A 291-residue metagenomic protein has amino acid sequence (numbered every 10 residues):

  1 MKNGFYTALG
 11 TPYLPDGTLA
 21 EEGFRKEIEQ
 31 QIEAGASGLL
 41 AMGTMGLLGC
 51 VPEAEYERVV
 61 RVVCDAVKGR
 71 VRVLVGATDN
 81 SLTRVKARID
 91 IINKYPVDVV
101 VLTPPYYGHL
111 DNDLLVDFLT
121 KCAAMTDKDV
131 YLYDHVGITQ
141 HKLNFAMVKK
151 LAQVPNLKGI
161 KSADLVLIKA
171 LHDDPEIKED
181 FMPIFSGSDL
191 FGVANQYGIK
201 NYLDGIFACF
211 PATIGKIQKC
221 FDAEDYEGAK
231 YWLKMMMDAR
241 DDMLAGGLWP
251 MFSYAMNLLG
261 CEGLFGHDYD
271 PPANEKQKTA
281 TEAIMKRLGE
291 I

Functional and structural regions predicted by a protein language model:
K2-K142: Active-site beta->alpha loop and helix N-cap motifs at the rims of alpha/beta catalytic domains
Y6-P12, A34-A36, Q196-I206, F210-I291: C-terminal alpha-helical cap/extension of soluble enzyme domains
E21-I28, F145, Q277-M285: Short, amphipathic alpha-helical "lid/cap" segments that border enzyme active or binding sites
A34, R58, V62-A66, I91-Y95 (+7 more regions): Alpha-helical structural signal in soluble globular domains
S37-G38, V59-R61, R88, V99 (+5 more regions): A generic structural signal for ordered secondary structure
V136-L244: Catalytic alpha/beta core domains of metabolic enzymes, predominantly
